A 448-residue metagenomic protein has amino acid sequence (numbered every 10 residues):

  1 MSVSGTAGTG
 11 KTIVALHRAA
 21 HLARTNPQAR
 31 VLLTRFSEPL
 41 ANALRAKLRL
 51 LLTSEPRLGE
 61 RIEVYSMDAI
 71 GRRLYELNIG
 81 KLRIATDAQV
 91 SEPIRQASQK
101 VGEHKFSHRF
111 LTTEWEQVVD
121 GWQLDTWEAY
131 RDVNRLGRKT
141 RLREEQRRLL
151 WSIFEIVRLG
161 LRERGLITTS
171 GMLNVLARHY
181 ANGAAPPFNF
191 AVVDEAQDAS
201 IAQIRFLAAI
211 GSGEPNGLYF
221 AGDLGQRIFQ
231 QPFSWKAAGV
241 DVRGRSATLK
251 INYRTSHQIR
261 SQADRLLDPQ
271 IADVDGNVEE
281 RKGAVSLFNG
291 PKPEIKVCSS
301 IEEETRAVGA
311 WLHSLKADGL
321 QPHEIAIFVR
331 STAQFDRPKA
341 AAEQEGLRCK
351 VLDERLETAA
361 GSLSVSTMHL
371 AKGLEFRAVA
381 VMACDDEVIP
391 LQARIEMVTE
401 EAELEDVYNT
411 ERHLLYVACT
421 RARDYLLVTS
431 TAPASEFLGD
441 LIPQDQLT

Functional and structural regions predicted by a protein language model:
M1: Conserved pre-motif I regulatory segment
S4-L32, F36-I84, R143-Q146, S152-L166 (+8 more regions): Conserved helicase motor core of SF1/SF2 NTP-dependent helicases
N78-Q146: ATP-hydrolysis module of ASCE/P-loop NTPase motor domains, specifically the Walker B Asp-Glu catalytic pair
E436-T448: Short, electropositive alpha-helical surface patch
